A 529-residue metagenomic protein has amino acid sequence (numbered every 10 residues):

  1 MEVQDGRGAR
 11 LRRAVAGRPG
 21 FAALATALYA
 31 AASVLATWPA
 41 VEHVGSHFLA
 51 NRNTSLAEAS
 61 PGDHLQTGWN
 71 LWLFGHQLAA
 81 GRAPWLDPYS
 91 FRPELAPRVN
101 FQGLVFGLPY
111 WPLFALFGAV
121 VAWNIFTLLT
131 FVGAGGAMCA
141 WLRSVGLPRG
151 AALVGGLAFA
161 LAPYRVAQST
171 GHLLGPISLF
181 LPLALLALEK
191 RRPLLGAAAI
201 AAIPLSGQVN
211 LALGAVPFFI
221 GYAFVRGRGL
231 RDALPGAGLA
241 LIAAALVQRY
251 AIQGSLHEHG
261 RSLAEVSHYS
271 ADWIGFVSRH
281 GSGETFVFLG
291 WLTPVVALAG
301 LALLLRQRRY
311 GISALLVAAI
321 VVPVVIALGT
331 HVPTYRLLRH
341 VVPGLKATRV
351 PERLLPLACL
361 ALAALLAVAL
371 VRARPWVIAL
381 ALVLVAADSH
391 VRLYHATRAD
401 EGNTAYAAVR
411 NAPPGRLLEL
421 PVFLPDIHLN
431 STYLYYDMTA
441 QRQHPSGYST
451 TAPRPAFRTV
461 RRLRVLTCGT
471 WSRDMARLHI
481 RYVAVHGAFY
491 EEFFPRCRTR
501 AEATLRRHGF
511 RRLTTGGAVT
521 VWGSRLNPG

Functional and structural regions predicted by a protein language model:
M1-A40, R231-G238, G311-V317: Start-transfer (signal-anchor) and selected internal transmembrane alpha helices of multi-pass inner/ER membrane
A14-R18, G227-L234, A299-R336, R372-W376: Membrane-interface helix-loop-helix junctions at transmembrane boundaries of multi-pass membrane enzymes, predominantly
T26, H64, S262, A381-G529: Extracytoplasmic
Y29, F126-V145, R149-V225, G236-L246 (+1 more regions): Membrane-embedded helix bundles of polyisoprenyl
S33-A134, L157-S178, S267-H280, T330-Y335 (+2 more regions): Membrane-interface coil-to-helix junctions
L49-L56, R165-G175, Y269-D272, G281 (+6 more regions): Membrane-helix boundary/interfacial segments in multi-pass membrane proteins
R52-Q77, G238, A243-L304, A347 (+1 more regions): Periplasmic/ER-lumenal interhelical loops and adjacent helix-loop junctions in multi-pass membrane proteins
G136-W141, L183-K190, F219-R226, V296-R306 (+2 more regions): Transmembrane alpha-helices and membrane-interface helical segments of multi-pass integral membrane enzymes
